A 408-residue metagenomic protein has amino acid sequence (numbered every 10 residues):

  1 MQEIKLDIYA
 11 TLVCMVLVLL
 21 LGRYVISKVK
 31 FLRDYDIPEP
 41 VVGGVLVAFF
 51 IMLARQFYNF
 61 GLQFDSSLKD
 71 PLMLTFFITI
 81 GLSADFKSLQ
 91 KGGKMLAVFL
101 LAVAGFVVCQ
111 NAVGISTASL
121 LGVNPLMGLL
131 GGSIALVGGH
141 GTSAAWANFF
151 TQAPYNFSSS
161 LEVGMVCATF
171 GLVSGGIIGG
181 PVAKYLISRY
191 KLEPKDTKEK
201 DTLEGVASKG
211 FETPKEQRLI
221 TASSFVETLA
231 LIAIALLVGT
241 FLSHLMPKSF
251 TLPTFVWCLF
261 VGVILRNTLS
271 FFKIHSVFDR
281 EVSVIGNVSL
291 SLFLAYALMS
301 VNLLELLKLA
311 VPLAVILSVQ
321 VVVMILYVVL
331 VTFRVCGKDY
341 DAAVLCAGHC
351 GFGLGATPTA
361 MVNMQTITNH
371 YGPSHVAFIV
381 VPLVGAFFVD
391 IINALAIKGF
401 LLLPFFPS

Functional and structural regions predicted by a protein language model:
M1-L6, L12, L19-L21, K184-L229 (+1 more regions): Intrinsically disordered, low-complexity non-transmembrane regions of multi-pass membrane transporters
E3-L17, Q63-F76, L129-S133, S249-V261 (+3 more regions): Structural signature of hydrophobic alpha-helical transmembrane segments
V18, V45-L53, D65-G93, F260-L269 (+1 more regions): Hydrophobic transmembrane alpha-helices of secondary-active transporters and Na+-translocating membrane complexes
L21-R33, T79-K91, V182, I264-D279 (+1 more regions): C-terminal ends of transmembrane helices
V25-V41, Y58, L62, Y185 (+4 more regions): Flexible hinge motifs at transmembrane-helix junctions and intramembrane kinks/re-entrant loops in multi-pass membrane
D85-I115, L229-A233, V284, M299-V329: Entry/N-cap segments of selected transmembrane alpha helices and their immediately preceding amphipathic helices
S116-V123, A168-K209, L330-Y340, G385-S408: Juxtamembrane and boundary regions of transmembrane helices in multi-pass small-molecule transporters and channels
T117-V163, F170, V182, K198-D201 (+1 more regions): Alpha-helical membrane segments and immediately flanking helix-loop junctions that form or couple to the substrate/ion
